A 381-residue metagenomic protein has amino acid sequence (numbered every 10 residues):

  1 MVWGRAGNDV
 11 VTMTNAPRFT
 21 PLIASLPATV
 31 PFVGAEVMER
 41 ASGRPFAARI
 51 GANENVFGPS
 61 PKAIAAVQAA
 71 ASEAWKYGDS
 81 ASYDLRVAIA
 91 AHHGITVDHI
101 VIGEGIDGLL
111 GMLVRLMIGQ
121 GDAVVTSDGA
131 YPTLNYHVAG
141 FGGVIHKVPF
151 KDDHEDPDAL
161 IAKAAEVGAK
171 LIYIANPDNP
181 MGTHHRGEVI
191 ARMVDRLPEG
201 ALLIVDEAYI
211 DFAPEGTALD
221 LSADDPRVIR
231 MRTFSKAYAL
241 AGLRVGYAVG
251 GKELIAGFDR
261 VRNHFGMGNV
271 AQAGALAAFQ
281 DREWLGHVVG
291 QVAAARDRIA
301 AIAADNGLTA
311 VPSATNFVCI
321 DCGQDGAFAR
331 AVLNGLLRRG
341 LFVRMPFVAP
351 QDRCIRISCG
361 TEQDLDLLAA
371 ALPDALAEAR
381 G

Functional and structural regions predicted by a protein language model:
R5, D9-T12, E188, A331 (+3 more regions): PLP-dependent enzyme catalytic core of the Aspartate aminotransferase-like
V11-K76, G168: N-terminal "arm"/small-domain region of PLP-dependent enzymes with the aminotransferase-like
G78-A123: Phosphate-binding glycine-rich loop
A81, R227-V311: PLP-dependent aminotransferase class I/II
L116-I174: PLP-dependent aminotransferase-like
A139, P157-G168, P180-L240: Active-site pre-lysine segment of PLP-dependent enzymes
F150, A293, D305-R339, I355 (+1 more regions): Conserved PLP-binding catalytic core of the aspartate aminotransferase-like
